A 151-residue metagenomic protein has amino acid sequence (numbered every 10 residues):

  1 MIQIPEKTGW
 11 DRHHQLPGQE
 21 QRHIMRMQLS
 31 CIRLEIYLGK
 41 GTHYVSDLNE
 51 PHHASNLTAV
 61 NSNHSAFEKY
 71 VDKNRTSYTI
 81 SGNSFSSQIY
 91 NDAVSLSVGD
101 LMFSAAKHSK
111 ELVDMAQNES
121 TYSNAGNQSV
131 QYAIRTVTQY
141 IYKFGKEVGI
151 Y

Functional and structural regions predicted by a protein language model:
M1-I36, P51-Y151: N-terminal, motif-rich segments that launch catalysis or mediate targeting to/interaction with membranes, typified by
L34-S46: Short alpha-helix carrying the canonical HExxH Zn2+-binding catalytic motif
